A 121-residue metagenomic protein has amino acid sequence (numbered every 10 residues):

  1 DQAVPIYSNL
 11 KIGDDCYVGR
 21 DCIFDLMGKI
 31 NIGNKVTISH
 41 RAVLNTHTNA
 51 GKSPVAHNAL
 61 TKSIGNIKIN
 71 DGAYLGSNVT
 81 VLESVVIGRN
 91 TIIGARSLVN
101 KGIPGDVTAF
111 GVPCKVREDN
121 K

Functional and structural regions predicted by a protein language model:
D1-I12, Y17-V86, V112-P113, D119-K121: Flexible, glycine/small-residue-enriched loop-and-beta-strand segment within the central core of proteins
H40, A95, G105: Residues that flank catalytic or metal-binding motifs in active/ligand-binding sites
G72, N90, V107: Catalytic-loop signature of eukaryotic-like protein kinases
S77-I92, S97-K101: Beta-rich strand-turn-strand
P104-G105, F110-P113: Acidic, glycine-centered active-site loop in nucleotide-sugar glycosyltransferases
